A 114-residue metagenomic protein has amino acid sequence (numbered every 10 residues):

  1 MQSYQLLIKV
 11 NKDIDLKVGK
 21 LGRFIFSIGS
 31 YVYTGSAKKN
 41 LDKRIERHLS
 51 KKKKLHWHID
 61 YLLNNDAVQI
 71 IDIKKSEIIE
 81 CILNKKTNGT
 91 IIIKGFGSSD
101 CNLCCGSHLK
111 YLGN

Functional and structural regions predicted by a protein language model:
Y4-K9: A short beta-strand micro-motif
D13-K17: Short N-terminal binding/cap micro-motifs at the start of the first secondary-structure element
F24: Short, conserved loop/helix-junction motifs that constitute active-site signature segments in enzyme catalytic cores
S27-I28: Non-catalytic terminal regions with compositionally biased, polar/charged low complexity
V32-A37: GIY-YIG nuclease signature motif recognition
K39-N114: Aromatic/basic micro-patches that form nucleic-acid/chromatin recognition or nuclease catalytic surfaces
